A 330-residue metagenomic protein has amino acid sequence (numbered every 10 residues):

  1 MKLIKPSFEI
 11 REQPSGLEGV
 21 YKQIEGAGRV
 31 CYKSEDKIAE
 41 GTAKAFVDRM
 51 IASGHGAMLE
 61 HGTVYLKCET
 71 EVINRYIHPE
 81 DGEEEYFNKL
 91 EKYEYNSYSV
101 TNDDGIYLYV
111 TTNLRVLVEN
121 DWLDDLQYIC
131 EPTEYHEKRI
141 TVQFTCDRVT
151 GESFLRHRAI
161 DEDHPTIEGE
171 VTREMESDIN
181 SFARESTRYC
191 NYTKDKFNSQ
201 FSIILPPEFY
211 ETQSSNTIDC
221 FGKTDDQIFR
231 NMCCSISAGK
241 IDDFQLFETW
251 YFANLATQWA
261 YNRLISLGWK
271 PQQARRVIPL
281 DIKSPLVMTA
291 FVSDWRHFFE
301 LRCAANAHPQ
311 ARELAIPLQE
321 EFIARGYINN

Functional and structural regions predicted by a protein language model:
M1-N330: Family-specific signature for flavin-dependent thymidylate synthase
